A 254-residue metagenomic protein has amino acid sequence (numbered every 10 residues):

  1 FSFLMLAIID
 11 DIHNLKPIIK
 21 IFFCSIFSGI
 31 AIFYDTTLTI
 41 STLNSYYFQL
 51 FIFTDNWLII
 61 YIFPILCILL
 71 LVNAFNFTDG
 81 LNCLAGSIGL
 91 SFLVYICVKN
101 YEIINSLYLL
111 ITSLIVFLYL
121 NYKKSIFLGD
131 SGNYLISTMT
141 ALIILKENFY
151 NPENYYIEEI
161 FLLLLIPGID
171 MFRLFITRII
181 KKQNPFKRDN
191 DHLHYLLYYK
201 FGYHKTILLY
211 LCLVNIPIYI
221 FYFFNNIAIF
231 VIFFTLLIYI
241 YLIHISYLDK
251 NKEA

Functional and structural regions predicted by a protein language model:
F1-F172: "…together with the soluble PPM/PP2C metallo-phosphatase catalytic core" -> "…together with the soluble PPM/PP2C
F1-L4, C24-F33, P64, L114 (+2 more regions): Hydrophobic core of alpha-helical transmembrane segments in multi-pass integral membrane proteins
N133, Y199-C212: Select subsegments of transmembrane alpha-helices in polytopic membrane proteins, especially boundary-proximal
N154, F223-A228: Membrane-helix interface and helix-disruption motif detector
P167-G168, I207, L211-P217: C-terminal functional module detector
F172-H204: Cytosolic, membrane-interface loops and tails of multi-pass inner-membrane proteins
F175, L208-C212, F223: Hydrophobic alpha-helical segments of membrane proteins
K250-A254: Short, charged juxtamembrane terminal tails flanking transmembrane helices
